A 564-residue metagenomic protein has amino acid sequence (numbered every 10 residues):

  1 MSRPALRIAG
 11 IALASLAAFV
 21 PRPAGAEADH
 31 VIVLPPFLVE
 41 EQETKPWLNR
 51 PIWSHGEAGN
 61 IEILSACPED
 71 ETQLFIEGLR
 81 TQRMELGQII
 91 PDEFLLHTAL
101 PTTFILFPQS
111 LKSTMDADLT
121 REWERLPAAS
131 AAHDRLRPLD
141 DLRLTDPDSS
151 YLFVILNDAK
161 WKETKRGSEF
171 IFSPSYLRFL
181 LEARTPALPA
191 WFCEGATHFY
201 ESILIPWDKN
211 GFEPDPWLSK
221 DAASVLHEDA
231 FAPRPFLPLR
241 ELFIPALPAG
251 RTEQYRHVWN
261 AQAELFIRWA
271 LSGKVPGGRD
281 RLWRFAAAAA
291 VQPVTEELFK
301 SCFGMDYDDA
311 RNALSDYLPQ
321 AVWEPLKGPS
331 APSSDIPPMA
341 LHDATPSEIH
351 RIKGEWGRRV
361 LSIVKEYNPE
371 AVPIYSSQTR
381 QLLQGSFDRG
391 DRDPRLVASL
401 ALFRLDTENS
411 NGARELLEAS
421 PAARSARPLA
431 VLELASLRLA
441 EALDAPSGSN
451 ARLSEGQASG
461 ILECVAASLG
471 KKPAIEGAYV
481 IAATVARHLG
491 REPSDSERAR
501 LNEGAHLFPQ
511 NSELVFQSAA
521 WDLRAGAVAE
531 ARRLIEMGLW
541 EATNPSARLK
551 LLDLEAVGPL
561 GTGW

Functional and structural regions predicted by a protein language model:
M1-G10: Bacterial N-terminal signal peptides that target proteins for export
A9-A18: Bacterial N-terminal signal peptides
E27-E43, W47-C193, L204-W207, I244-P245 (+3 more regions): Juxtacatalytic substrate-recognition/specificity segment
A28-D29, L34, V291-P446, G460 (+5 more regions): Beta/coil-rich, acidic/histidine-enriched accessory regions frequently appended to metallopeptidases
N49, A129-L156, G167, R184-L341: Acidic/His/Gly-enriched intrinsically disordered linker/tail segments that often contain short helix/coil "MoRF-like"
Y200, R404, R438, A445 (+2 more regions): Residue at a conserved register position within TPR or TPR-like alpha-solenoid repeats
G385-S386, A419-S420, A467-S468, E503-G504 (+1 more regions): Canonical positions in the second alpha-helix
